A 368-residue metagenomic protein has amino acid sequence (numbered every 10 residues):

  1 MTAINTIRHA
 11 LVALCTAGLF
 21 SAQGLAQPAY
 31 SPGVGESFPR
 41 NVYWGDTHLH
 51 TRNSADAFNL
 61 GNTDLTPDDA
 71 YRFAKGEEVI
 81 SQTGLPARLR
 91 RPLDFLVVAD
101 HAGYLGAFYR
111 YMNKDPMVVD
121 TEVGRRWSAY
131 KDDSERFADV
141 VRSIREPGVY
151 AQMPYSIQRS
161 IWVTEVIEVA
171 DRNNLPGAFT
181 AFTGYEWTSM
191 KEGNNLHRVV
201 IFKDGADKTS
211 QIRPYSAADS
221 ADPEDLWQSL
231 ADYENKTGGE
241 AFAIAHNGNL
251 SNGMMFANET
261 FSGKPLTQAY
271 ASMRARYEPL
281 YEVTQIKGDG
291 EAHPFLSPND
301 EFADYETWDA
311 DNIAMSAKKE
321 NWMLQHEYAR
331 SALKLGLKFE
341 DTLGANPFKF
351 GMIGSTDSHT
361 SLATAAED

Functional and structural regions predicted by a protein language model:
M1-L11: Bacterial N-terminal signal peptides that target proteins for export
A10-S21: Bacterial N-terminal signal peptides
A22-A26: Sec/Tat signal peptide C-region and signal peptidase I cleavage site
Q27-D368: Extended, charged catalytic domains and RNA/DNA-binding interfaces, predominantly in divalent-metal-using enzymes
